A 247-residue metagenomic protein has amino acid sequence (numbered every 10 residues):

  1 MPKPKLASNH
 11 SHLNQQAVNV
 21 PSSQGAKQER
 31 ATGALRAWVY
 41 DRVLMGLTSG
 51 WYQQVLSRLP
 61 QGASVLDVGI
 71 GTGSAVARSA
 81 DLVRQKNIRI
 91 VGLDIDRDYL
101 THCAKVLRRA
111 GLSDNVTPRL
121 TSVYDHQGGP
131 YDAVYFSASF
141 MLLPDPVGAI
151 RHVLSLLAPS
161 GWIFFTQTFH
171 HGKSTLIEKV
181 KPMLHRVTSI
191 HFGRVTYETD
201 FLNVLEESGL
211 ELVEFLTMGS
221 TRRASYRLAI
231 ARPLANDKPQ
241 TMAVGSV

Functional and structural regions predicted by a protein language model:
P2-G62, S74-R78, H185: Conserved class I S-adenosyl-L-methionine
V43, T166-R222: C-terminal alpha-helical "lid/dimerization" subdomain adjacent to the S-adenosyl-L-methionine
S64, G161-W162: Short glycine-centered segments of the SAM/dcSAM-binding site in methyltransferase folds
L66, T72-Y124: Class I SAM-dependent methyltransferase SAM/SAH-binding core
Y124-V134: A short acidic, Gly/Pro-enriched loop at the edge of an enzyme's catalytic core that lines a small-molecule cofactor
A133-D145: A short SAM/SAH-binding and catalytic strip from SAM-dependent methyltransferases
V147-P159: A short glycine-rich, Lys/Arg-flanked "PGG" loop and its adjoining helix->strand segment in the class I
S208-L210, E214-V247: Core SAM-dependent methyltransferase catalytic element
